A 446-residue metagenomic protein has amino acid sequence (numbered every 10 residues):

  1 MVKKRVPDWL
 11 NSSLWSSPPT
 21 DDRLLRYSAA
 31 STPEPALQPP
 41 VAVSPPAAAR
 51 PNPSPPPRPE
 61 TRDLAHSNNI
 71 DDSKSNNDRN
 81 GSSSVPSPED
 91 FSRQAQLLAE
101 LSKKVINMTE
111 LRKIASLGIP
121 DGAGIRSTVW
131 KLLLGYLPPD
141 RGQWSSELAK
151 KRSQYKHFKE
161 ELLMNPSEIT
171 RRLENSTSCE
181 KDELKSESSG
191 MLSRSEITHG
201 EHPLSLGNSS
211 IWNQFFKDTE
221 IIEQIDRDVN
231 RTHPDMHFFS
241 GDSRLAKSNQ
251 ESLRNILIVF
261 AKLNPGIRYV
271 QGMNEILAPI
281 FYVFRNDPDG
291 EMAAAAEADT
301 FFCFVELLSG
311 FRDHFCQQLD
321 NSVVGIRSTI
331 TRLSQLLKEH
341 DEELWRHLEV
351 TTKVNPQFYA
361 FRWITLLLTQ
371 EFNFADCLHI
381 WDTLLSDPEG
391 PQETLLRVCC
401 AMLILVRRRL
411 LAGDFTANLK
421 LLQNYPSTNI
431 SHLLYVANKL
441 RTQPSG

Functional and structural regions predicted by a protein language model:
M1-G266, F281, D287-D289: N-terminal transition regions in large eukaryotic proteins
N80-R93, T170, G290, A294-F358 (+2 more regions): Extended, Lys/Glu/Leu-rich amphipathic alpha-helical scaffolds
I119, S386-E389: Solenoid-like repeat scaffolds
G124-T128, K217-E220, Q224, S248-S252 (+5 more regions): Residues within HEAT/ARM-like alpha-solenoid scaffolds
K131-P138, E147-K156, M273-V283, E297-L308 (+2 more regions): Amphipathic alpha-helical scaffolding segments
S146, E251, G272, E339 (+2 more regions): Short sequence/structural elements of tandem HEAT/ARM alpha-solenoid repeats
D242-K247, G266-I267, N321, V350-N355: Conserved, non-catalytic sequence blocks in retroelement Pol enzymes and Pol-derived host proteins
R254-K262, N274-R285, F302-E306, Q335 (+3 more regions): Contiguous, well-ordered alpha-helical segments that form the cores/surfaces of helical PPI scaffolds
